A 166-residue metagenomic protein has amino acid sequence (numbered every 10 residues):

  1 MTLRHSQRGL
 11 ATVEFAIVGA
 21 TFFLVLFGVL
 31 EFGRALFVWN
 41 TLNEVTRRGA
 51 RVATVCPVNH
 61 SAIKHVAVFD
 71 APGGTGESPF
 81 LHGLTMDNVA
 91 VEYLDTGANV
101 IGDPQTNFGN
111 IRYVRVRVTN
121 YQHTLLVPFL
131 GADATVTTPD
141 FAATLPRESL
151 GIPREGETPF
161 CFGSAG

Functional and structural regions predicted by a protein language model:
T2-F69: Alpha-helical assembly-interface signal, strongest on the long, hydrophobic N-terminal helix that forms
R48-G166: Short, conserved structural patches
